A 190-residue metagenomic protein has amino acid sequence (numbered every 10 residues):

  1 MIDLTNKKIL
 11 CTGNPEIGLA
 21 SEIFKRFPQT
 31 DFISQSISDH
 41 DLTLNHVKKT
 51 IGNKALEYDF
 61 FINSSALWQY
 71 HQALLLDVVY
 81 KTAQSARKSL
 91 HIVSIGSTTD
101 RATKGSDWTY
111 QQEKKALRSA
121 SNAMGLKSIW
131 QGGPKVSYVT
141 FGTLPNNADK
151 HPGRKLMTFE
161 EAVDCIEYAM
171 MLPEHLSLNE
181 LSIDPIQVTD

Functional and structural regions predicted by a protein language model:
M1-F32: Canonical Rossmann dinucleotide-binding motif of NAD(H)/NADP(H)-dependent dehydrogenases/reductases, specifically
T12, I62-S64, H91-S97, K135-T140: Structural signature of the Rossmann-like NAD(P)-dependent dehydrogenase/reductase core
T12-P15, Q35-S38, S64-A66, S182-P185: Structural motif
D31-T50, L67-L74: Adenosine-cofactor binding site in Rossmann-like domains, unifying the SAM/SAH pocket of S-adenosylmethionine-dependent
F32-S34, I92, V136-Y138, E180-S182: Conserved beta-strand scaffold positions in the cores of enzyme catalytic domains, especially in NTP/NDP-utilizing
I51-N63: A glycine-rich helix->loop->beta "capping" turn within Rossmann-like NAD(P)(H)-dependent oxidoreductase domains
L67-W68, Y80, Q84-W130, G142-K155: Catalytic loop of short-chain dehydrogenase/reductase
Y138, H151-D190: C-terminal helical subdomain
